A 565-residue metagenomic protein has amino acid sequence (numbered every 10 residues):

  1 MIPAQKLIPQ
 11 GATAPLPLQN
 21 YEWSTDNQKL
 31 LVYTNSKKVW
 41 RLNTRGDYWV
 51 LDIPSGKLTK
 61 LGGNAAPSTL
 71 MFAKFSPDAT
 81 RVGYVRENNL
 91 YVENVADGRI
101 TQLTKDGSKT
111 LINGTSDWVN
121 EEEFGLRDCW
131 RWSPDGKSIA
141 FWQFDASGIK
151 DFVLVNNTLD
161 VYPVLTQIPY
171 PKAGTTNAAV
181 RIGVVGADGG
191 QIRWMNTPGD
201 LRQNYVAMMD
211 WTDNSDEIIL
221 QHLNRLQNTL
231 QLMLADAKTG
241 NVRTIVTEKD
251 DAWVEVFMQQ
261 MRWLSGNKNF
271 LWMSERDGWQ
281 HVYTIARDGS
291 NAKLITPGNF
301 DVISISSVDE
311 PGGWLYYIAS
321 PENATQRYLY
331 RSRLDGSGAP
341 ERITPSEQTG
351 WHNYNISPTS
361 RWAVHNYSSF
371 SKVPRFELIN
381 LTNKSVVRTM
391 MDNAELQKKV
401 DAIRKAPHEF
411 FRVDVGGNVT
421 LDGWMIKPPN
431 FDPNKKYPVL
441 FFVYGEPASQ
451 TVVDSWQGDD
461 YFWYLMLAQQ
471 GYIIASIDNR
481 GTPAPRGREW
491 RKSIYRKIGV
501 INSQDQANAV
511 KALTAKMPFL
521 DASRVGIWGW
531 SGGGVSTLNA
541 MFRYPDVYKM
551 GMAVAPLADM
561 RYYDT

Functional and structural regions predicted by a protein language model:
M1-P374, L378-I379, N383, K405: Beta-propeller folds
C129, K150-L154, A207-M208, S215 (+3 more regions): Serine-hydrolase catalytic core recognition
